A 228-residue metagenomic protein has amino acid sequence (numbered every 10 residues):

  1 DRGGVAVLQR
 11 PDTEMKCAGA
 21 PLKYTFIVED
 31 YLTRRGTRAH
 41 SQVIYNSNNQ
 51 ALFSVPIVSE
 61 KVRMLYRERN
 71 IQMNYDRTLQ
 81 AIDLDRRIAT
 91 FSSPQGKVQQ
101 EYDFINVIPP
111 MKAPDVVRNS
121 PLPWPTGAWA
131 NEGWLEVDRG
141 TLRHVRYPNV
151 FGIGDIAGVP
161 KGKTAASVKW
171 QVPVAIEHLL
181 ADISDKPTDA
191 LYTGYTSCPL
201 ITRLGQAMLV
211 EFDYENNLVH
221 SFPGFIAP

Functional and structural regions predicted by a protein language model:
D1-R2, D103-W170: FAD-site-proximal beta/loop scaffold in flavoenzymes
R2-H40, S54: Rossmann-like NAD(P)H-binding beta-loop-alpha module
V7-R10, Q42-Q50, G194-T202: Extended hydrophobic secondary-structure segments that form protein cores and membrane-embedded regions
P11-M15, N48-Q50, I156-P160: A short, flexible beta-alpha/helix-coil linker loop
K16-Y31, T164-V174, Q206-F212: Short, electropositive alpha-helical surface patch
P21-Y24, V58-K61, N119-P123, A165-V168 (+1 more regions): Short, glycine/charged-enriched secondary-structure capping and boundary segments
T33-E132, P187: A Rossmann-like FAD-binding core segment of flavoenzymes
I176-P228: C-terminal, flexible cofactor-proximal segment of oxidoreductases
